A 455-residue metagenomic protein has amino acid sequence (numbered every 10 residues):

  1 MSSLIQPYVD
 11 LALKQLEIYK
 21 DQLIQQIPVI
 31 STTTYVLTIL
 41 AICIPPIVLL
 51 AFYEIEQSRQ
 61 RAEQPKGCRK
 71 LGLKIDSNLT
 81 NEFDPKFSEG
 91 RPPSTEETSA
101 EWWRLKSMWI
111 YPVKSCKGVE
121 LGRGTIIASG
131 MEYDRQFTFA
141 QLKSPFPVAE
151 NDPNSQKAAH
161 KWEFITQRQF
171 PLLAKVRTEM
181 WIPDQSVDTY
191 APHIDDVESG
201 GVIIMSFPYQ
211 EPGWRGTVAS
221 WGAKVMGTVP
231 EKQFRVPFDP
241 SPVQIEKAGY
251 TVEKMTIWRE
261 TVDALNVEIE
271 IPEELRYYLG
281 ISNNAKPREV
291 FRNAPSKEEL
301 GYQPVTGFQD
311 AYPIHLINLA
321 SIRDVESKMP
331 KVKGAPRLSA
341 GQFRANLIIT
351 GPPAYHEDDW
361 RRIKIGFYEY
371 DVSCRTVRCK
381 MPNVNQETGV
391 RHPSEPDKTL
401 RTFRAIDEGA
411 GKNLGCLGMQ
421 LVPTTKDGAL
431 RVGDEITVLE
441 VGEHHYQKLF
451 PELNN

Functional and structural regions predicted by a protein language model:
S2-N455: Metal-cofactor-dependent catalytic cores
